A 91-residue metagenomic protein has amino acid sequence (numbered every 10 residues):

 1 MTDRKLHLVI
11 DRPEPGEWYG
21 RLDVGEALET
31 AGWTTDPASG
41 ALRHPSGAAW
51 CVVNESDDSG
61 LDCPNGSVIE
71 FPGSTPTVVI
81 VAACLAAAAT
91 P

Functional and structural regions predicted by a protein language model:
M1-H44: Negatively charged, low-complexity tracts enriched in Asp/Glu with abundant Ser/Thr
M1-V9, G66-P91: Mixed-charge, Lys/Arg-enriched low-complexity segments
G40, P45, N54, D62 (+2 more regions): Generic alpha-helix signal with a bias toward terminal, lower-confidence helices and secondary-structure junctions
A48-V78: Intrinsically disordered, low-complexity regulatory segments enriched in Ser/Thr/Pro and charged residues
